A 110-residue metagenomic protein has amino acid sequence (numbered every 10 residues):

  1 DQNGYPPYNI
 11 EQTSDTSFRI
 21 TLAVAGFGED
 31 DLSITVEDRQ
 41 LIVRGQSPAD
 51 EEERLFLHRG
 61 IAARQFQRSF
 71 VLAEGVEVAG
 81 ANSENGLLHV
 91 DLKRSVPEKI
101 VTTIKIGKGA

Functional and structural regions predicted by a protein language model:
D1-A110: Alpha-crystallin/small heat shock protein
